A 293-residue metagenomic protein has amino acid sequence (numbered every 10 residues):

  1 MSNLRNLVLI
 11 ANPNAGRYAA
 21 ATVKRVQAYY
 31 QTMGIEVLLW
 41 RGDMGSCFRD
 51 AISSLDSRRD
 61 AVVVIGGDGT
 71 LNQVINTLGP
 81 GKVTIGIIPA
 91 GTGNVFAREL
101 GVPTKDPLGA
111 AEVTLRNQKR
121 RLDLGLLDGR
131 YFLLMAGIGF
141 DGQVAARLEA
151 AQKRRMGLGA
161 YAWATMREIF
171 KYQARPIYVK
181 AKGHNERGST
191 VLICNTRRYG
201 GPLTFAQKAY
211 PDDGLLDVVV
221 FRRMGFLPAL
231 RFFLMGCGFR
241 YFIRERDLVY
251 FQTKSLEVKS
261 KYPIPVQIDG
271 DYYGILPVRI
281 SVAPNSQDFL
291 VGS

Functional and structural regions predicted by a protein language model:
S2, L55, T114-K119, L124-L127 (+5 more regions): Solvent-exposed alpha-helices and their adjacent loops that cap or buttress functional pockets in soluble metabolic
S2-L158: Small-residue-rich beta-alpha loop regions that form the catalytic core of phosphotransfer and lipid-active enzymes
L9, V179, V218-V220: Generic preference for hydrophobic
N14-A15, T92, R197-R198, R223-G225: Short, glycine/serine-rich, charged loops/turns that create anion-binding and catalytic segments at active sites
A20, G183, Y210, V220-S293: ATP/nucleoside-binding phosphotransfer catalytic cores, i.e., glycine-rich phosphate-binding loops
D68, V144, V191, V218 (+2 more regions): A residue-level signal for conserved active-site and pocket-lining positions in enzyme catalytic cores
D128-L215: ATP/pyrophosphate-binding catalytic subdomain of soluble kinases
